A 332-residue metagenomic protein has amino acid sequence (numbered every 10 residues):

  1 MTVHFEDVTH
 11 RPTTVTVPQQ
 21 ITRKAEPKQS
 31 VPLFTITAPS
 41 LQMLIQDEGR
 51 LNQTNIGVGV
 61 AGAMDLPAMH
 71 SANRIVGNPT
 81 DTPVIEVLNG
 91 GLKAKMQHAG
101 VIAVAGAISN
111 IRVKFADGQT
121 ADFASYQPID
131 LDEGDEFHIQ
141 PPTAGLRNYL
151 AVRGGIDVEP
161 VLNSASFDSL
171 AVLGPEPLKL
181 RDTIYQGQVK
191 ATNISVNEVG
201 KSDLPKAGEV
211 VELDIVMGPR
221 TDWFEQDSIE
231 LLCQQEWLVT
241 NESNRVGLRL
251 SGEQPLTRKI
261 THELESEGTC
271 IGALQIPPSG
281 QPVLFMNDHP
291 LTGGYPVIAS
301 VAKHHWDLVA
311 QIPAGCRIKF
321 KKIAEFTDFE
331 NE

Functional and structural regions predicted by a protein language model:
M1-E332: Conserved "landmark" site that anchors the functional core of diverse proteins
